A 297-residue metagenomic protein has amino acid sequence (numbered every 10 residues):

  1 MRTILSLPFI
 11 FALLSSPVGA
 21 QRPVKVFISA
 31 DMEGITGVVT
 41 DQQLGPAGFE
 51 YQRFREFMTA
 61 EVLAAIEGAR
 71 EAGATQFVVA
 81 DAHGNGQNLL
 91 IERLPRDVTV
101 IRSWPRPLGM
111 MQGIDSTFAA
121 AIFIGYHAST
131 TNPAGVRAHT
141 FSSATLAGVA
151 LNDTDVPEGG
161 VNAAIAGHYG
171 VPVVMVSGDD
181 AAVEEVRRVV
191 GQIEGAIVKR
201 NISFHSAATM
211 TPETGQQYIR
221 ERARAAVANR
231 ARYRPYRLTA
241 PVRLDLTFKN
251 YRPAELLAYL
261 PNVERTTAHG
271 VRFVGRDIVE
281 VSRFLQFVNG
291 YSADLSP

Functional and structural regions predicted by a protein language model:
M1-I4: Positively charged n-region of N-terminal signal peptides that target proteins for export
S6-S16: Bacterial N-terminal signal peptides
V18-Q21: Boundary at the C-terminal end of the N-terminal hydrophobic targeting segment
F49-D81, N85-Q87, D97-V98, R222-N229 (+1 more regions): Alpha/propeptide regions of enzymes that mature by internal proteolysis
F77, G215-P297: C-terminal accessory domains and tails appended to enzymatic cores
R96-I114: A glycine-rich helix N-cap at a beta->alpha junction
S143-Y169, G178-A181: Active-site glycine-rich loop that binds ribose-phosphate moieties when present
I165-V173, S177-R224: Active-site rim beta-loop-alpha module in soluble metabolic enzymes
